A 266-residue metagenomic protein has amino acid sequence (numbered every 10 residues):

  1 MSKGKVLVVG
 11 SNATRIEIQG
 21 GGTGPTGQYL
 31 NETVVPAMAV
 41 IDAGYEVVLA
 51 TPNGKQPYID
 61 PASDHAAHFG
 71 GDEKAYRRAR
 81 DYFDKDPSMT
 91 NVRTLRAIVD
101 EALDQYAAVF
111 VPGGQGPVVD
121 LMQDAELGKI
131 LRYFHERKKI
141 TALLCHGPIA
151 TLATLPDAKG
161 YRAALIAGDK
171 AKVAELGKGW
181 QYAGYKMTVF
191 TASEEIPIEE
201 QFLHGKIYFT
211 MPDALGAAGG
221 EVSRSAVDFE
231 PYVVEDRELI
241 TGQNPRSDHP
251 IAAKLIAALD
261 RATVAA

Functional and structural regions predicted by a protein language model:
M1-R137, A150-A266: Extended, subdomain-level signal for the structured scaffold at the beginning of enzyme domains
T141: Conserved, well-structured core segments that form or line functional sites
L144-P148: Short, thiol/selenol-centered motifs that function as redox-active sites or metal-ligating centers
